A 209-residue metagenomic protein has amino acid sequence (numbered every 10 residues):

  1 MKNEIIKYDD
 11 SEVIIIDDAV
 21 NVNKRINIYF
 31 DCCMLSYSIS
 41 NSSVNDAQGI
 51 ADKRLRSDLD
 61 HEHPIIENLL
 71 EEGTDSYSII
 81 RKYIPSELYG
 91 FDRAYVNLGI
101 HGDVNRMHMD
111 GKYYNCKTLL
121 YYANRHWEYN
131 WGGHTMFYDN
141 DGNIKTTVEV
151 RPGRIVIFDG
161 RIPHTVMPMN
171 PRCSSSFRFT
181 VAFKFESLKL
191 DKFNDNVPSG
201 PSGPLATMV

Functional and structural regions predicted by a protein language model:
M1-E87, S199-S202, M208: Non-heme Fe(II)/2-oxoglutarate
Y77-P198, G203-L205: Catalytic core of non-heme Fe(II) oxygenases with the double-stranded beta-helix
